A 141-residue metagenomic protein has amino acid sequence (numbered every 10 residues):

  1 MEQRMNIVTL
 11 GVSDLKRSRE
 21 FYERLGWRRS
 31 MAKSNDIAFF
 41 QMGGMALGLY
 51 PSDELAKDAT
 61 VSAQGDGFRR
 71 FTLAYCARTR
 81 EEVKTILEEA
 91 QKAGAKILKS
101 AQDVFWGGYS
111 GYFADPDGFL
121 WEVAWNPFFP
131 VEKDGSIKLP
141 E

Functional and structural regions predicted by a protein language model:
M1-N6, L25-R80, K84-A114, P127-E141: Vicinal oxygen chelate
T9, K16, K84: Conserved catalytic core of two-component sensor histidine kinases
L10-S13, R78: Residue-level signal for the nucleotide or nucleotide-sugar donor/cofactor binding architecture
V12-L15, V104-W106: Conserved beta-strand-loop-alpha-helix junction that forms the acyl-donor binding cleft
D14-R29: Amphipathic alpha-helical segments
S18-Y22, A90, G118: Conserved active-site tyrosine of GNAT-family acetyltransferases
E122-V123: Short glycine-/small-residue motifs
